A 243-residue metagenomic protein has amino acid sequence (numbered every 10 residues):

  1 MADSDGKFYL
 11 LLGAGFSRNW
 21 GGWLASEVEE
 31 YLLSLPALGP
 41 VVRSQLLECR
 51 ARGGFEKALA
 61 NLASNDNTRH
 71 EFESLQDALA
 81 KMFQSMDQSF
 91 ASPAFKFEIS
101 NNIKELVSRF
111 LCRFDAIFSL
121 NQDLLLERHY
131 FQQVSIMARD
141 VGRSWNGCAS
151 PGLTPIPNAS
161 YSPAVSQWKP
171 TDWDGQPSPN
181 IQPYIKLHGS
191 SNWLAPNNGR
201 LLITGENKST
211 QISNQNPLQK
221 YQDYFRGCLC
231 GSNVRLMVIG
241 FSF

Functional and structural regions predicted by a protein language model:
M1-R235, F241-F243: Conserved catalytic-core helix/loop/strand module for nucleotide-ribose chemistry
